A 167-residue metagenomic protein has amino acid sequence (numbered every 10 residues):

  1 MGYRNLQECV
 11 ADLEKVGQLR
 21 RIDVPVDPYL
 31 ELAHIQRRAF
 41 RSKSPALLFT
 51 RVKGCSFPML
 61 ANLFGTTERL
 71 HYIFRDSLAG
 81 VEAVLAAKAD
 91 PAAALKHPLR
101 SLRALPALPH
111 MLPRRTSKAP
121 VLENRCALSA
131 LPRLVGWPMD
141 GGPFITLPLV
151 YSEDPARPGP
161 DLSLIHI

Functional and structural regions predicted by a protein language model:
M1-L164: Extended, highly charged
